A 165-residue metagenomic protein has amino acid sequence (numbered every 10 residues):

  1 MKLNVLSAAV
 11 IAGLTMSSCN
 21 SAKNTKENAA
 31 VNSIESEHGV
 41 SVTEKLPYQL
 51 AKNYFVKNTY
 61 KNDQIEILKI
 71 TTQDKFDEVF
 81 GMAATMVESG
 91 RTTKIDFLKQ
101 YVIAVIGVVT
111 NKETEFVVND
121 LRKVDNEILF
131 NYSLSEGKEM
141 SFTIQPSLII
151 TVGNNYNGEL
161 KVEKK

Functional and structural regions predicted by a protein language model:
M1-V5, N20: Positively charged n-region of N-terminal signal peptides that target proteins for export
L6-G13: Sec-dependent N-terminal signal peptides
T15-S18: C-terminal motif of bacterial Sec signal peptides marking the signal peptidase cleavage site
N20-K165: Exposed, flexible binding/inhibitory loops of compact, secreted disulfide-stabilized domains
